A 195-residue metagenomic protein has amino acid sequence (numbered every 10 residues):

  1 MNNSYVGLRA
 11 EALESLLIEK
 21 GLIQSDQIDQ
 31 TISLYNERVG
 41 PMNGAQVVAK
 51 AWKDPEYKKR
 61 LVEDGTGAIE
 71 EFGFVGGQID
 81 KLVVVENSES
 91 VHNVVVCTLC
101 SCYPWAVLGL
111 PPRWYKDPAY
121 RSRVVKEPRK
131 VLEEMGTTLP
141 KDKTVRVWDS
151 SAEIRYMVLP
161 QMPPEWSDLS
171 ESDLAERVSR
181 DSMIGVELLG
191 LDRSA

Functional and structural regions predicted by a protein language model:
M1-A195: Terminal, compositionally biased segments used for targeting/anchoring and flexible tails
